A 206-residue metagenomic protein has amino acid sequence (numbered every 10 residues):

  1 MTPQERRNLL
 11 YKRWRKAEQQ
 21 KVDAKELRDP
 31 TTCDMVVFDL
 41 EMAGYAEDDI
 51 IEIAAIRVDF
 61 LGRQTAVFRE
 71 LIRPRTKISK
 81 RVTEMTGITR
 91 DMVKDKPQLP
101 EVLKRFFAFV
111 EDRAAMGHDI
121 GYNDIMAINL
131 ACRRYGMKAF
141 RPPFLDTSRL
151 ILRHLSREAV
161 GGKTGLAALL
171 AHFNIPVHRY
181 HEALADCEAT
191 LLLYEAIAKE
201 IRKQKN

Functional and structural regions predicted by a protein language model:
T2-L10: Intrinsically disordered, Lys/Arg-rich low-complexity segments
L9-R134, K138-P142, K163-H181: Conserved non-catalytic scaffold segment of RNase H-like nuclease domains
L145-G161: Short alpha-helix plus adjacent loop in nuclease-associated cores
E182-E195: Acidic, divalent-metal-coordinating active-site segment for phosphoryl/phosphodiester hydrolysis, typified by short
E195-N206: The feature marks non-catalytic terminal segments
